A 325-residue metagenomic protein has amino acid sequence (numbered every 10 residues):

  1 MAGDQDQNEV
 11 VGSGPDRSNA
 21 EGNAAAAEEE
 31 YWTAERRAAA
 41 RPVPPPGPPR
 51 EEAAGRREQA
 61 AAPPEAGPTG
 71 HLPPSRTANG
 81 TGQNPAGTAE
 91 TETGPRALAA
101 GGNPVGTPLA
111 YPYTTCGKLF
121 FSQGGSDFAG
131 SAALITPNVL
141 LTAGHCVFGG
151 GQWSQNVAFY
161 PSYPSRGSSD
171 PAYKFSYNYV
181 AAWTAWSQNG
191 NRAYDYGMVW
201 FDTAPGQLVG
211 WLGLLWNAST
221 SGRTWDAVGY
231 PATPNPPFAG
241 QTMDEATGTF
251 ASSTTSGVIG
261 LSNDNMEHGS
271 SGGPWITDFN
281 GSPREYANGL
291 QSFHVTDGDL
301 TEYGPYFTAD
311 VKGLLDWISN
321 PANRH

Functional and structural regions predicted by a protein language model:
M1-S131, L140, A322-H325: Protease-domain processing segments flanking chymotrypsin-fold serine proteases, especially trypsin-like
G94-T114, F120-D127, I135, N156-G206: Conserved catalytic-core segment of clan PA serine endopeptidases
Y111-S162, A246-T255, N263-D264, G304: Catalytic histidine site
C146-F148, Y163-G167, T203-G206, P231-T233 (+2 more regions): Acidic glycine-/aspartate-rich tracts in secreted/extracellular proteins
V147, N178-A185, A232, D264-H268 (+1 more regions): Short, solvent-exposed aromatic-acidic interface loops
R192-G269: Chymotrypsin/trypsin-fold serine protease catalytic domain
N265-Q291: Catalytic nucleophile loop of clan PA
N288, S292-H325: C-terminal cap/linker of serine protease catalytic domains
